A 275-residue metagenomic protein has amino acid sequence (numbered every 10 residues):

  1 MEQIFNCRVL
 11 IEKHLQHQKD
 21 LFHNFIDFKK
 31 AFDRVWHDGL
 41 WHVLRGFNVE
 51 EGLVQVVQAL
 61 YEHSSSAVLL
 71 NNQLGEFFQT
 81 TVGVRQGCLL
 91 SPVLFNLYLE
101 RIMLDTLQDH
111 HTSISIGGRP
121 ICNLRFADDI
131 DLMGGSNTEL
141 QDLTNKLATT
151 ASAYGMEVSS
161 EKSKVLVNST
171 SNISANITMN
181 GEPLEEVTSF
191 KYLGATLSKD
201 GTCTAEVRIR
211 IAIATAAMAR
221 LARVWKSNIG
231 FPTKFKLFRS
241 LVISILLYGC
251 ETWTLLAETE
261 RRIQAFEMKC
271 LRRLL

Functional and structural regions predicted by a protein language model:
M1-L275: Nucleotidyl polymerases of mobile genetic elements and RNA viruses
